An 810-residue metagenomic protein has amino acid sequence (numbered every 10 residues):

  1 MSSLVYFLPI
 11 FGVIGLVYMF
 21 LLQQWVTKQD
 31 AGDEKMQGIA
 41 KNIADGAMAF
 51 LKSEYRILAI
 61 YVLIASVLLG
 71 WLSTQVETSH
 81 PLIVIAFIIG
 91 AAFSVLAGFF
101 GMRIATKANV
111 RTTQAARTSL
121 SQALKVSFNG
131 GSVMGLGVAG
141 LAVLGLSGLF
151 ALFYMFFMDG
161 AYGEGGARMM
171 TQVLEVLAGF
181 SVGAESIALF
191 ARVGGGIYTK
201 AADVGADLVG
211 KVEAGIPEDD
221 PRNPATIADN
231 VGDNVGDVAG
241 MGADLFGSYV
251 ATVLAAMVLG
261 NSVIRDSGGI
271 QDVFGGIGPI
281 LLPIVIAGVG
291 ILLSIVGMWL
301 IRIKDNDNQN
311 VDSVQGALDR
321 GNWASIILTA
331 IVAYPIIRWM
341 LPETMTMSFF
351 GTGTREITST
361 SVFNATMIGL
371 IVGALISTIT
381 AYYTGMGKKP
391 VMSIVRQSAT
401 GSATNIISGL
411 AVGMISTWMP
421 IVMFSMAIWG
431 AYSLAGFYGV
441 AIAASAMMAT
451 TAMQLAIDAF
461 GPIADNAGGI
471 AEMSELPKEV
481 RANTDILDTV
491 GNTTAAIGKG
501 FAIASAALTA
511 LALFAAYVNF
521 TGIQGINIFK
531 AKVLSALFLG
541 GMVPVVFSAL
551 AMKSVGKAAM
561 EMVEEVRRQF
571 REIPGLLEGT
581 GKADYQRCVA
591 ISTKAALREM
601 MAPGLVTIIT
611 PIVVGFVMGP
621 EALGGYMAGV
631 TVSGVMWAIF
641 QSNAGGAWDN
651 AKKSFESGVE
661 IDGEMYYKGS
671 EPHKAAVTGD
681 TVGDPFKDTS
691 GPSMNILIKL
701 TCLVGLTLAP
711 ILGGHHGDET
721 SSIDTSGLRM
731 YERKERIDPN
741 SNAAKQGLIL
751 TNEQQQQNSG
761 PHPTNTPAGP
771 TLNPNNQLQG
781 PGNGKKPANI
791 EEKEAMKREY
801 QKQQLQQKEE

Functional and structural regions predicted by a protein language model:
M1-I749: Hydrophobic packing and interface segments
I749-E810: Long, low-complexity, intrinsically disordered segments
